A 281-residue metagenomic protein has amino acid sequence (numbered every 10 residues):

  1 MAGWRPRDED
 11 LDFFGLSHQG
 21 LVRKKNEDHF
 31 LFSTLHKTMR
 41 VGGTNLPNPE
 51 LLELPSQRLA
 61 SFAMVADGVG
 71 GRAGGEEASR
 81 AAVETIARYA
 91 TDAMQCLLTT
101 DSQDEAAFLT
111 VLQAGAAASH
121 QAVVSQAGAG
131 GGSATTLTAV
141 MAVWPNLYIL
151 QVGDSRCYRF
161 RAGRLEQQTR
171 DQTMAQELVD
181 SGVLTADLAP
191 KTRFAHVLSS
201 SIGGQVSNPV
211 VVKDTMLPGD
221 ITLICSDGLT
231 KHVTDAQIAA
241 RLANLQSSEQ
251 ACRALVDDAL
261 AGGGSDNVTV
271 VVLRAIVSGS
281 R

Functional and structural regions predicted by a protein language model:
M1-R281: PP2C/PPM-type serine/threonine phosphatase catalytic domain
